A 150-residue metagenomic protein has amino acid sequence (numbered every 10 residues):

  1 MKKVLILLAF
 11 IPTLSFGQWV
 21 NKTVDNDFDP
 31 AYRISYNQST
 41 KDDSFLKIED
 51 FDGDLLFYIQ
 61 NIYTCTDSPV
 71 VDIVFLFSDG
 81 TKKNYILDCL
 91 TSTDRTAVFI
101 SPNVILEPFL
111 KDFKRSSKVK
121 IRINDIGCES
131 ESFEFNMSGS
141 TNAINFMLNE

Functional and structural regions predicted by a protein language model:
K3-G17: Sec-dependent N-terminal signal peptides
G17-E150: A generic "folded-domain core" signal
